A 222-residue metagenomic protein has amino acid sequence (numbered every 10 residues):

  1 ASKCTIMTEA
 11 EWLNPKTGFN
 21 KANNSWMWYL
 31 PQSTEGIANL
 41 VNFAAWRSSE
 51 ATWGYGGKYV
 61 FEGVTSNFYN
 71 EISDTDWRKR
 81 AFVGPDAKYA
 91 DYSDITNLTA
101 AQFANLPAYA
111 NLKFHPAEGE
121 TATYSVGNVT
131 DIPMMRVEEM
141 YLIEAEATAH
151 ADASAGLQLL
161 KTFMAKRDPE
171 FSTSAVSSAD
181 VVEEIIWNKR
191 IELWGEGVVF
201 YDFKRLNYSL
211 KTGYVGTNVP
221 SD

Functional and structural regions predicted by a protein language model:
A1-A44, W53, Y59, Y69-D222: Acidic/polar-rich alpha-helix caps and helix-coil junctions
E62-S66: Residue-level signal for threonine
